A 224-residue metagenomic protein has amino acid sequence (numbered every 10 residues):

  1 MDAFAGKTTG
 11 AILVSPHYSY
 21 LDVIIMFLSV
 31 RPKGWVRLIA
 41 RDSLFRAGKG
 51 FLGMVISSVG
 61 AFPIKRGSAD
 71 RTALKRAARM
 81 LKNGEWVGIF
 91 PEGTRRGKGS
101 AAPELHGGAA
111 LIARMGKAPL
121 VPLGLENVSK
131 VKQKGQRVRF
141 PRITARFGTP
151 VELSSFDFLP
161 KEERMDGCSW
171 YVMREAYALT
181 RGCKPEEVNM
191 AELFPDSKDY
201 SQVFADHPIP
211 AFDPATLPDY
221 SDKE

Functional and structural regions predicted by a protein language model:
M1-A3, S43, G67, P150 (+1 more regions): Generic structural motif
M1-G6, A78-R79: Short amphipathic alpha-helix with an adjacent loop that forms part of the alpha/beta core around
A5-S68: Catalytic core of membrane glycerolipid acyltransferases/transacylases, capturing the structured, soluble-facing
T72-E224: Non-catalytic C-terminal accessory region of glycerolipid acyltransferases and related lyso-lipid remodeling enzymes
